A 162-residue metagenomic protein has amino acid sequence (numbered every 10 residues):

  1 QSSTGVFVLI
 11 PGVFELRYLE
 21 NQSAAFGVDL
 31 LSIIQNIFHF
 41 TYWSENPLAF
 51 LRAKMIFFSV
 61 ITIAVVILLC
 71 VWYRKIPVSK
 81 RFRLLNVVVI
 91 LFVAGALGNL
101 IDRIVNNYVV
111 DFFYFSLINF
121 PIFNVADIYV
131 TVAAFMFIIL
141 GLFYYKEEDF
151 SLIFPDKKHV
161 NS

Functional and structural regions predicted by a protein language model:
Q1-S162: Alpha-helical transmembrane bundles and membrane-interface segments of multipass inner-membrane proteins
